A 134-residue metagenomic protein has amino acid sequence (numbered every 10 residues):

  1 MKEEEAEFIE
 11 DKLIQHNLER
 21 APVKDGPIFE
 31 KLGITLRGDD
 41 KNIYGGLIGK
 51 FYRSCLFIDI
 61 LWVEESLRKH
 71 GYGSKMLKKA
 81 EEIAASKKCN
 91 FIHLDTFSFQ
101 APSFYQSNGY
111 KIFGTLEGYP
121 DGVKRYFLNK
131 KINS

Functional and structural regions predicted by a protein language model:
K2-D59, E64, F99, G118 (+1 more regions): Acetyl-CoA-dependent GNAT
I9, Y105, Y110: Conserved active-site tyrosine of GNAT-family acetyltransferases
E19, H93-D95, K111-F127: Conserved catalytic-core motifs of GNAT/GCN5-like acyltransferases
R53-C55, F91, R125: A generic structural signal for beta-strand entry/edge sites
L67, G71-K79: Conserved acetyl-CoA pyrophosphate-binding loop and the N-cap/start of the following alpha-helix in GNAT-like
A84-F97: Conserved GNAT acetyl-CoA-binding A-motif
